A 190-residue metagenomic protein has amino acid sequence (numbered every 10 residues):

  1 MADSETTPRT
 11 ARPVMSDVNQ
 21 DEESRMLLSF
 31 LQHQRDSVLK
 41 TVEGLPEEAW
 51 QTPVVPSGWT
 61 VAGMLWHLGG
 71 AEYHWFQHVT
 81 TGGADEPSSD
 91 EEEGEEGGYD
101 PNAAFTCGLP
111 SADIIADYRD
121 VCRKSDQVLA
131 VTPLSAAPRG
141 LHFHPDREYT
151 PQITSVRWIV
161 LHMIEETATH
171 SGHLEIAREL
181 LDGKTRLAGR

Functional and structural regions predicted by a protein language model:
A2-D17, S24-E43, E47-D100, L141-R190: Short, contiguous alpha-helical
G98-H142, S155-T167: Acidic/histidine-rich alpha-helical segments that form the ligand environment of transition-metal centers
